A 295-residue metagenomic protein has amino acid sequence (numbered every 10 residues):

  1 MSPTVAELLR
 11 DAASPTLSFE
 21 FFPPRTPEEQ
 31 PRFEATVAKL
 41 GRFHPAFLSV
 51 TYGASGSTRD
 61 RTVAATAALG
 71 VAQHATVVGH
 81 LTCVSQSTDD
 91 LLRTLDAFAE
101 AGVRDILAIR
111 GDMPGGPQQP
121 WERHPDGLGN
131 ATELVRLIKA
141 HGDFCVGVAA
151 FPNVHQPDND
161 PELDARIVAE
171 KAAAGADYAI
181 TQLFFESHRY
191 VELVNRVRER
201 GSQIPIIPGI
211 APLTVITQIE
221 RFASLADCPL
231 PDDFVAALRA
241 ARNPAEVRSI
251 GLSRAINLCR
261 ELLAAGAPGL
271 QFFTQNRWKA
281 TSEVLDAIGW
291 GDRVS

Functional and structural regions predicted by a protein language model:
S2, A6-E7, E28-P31, G56-A68 (+6 more regions): Active-site-adjacent beta->alpha loops and helix N-cap segments on the catalytic face of soluble alpha/beta enzymes
S2-V50: Conserved N-terminal beta1-alpha1 strand-loop-helix module at the mouth
T4, P125-F151, E199-N257, I288-S295: Active-site pocket-lining/capping segments in soluble small-molecule metabolic enzymes
D11-T16, H44-F47, Q73-V77, G102-R104 (+4 more regions): Short, well-ordered coil/turn segments that N-cap beta-strands
T16-R32, V77-D89, C145-L163, R239-S253: Active-site mouth loops of central-metabolism enzymes
E20, L48, F98, K171 (+3 more regions): Conserved, mostly hydrophobic/aromatic
F21-P24, T51-S55, H80-Q86, I109-D112 (+5 more regions): Active-site beta-loop-alpha junctions enriched in small/polar residues
P27-L40, T62, T88-D96, N159-E170 (+1 more regions): Short, acidic/polar
